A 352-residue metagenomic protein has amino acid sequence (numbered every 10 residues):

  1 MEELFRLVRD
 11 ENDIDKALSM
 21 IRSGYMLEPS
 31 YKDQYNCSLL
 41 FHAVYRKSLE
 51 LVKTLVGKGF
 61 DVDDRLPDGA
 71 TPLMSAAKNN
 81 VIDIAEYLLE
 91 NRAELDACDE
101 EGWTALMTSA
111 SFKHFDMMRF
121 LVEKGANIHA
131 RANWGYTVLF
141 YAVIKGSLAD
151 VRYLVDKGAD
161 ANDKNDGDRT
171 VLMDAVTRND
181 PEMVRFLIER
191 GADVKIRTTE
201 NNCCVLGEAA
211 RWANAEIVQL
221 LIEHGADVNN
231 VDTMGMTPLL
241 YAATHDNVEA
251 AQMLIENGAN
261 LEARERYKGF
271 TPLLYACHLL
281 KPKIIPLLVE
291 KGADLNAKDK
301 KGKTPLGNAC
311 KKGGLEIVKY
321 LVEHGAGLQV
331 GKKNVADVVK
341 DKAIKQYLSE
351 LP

Functional and structural regions predicted by a protein language model:
M1-F41, Y45-R46, K53, G57 (+1 more regions): Intrinsically disordered, low-complexity regulatory segments in ankyrin-centric signaling systems
M1-L7, K157, H224, N257 (+2 more regions): Ankyrin-repeat-protein effector appendages
L7-N12, H42-S48, S75-V81, T108-H114 (+7 more regions): Ankyrin repeat A-helix N-terminal signature
D13-I21, S48-V56, V81-L89, H114-V122 (+7 more regions): Ankyrin repeat structural motif
L27-P29, V62, L95, I128 (+6 more regions): Ankyrin-repeat inter-repeat connecting loop/turn
Y31-D33, L66, D99, A132 (+6 more regions): Ankyrin repeat boundary/linker residues
N36, G69, G102, G135 (+5 more regions): Start-of-repeat signature of ankyrin repeats
N133-Y136, Y141-K145, N165-R169, M173-R178 (+3 more regions): Core solenoid repeat modules with strong leucine/isoleucine-rich periodicity, prominently canonical LRR arrays but also
